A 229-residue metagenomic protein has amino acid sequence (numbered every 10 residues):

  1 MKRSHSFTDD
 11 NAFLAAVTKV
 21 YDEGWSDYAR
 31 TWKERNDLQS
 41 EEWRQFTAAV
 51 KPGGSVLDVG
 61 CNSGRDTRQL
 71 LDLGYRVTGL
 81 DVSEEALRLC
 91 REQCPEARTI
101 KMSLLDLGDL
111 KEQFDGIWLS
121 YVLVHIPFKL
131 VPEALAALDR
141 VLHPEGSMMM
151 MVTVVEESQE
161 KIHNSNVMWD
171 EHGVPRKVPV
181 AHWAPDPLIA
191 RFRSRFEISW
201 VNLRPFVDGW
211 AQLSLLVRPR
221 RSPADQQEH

Functional and structural regions predicted by a protein language model:
M1-G54, N62-G108, L130-E133, A137 (+1 more regions): Class I (Rossmann-like) S-adenosyl-L-methionine-dependent methyltransferase catalytic domain, capturing the SAM-binding
V59: Conserved beta-strand/loop positions that form the S-adenosyl-L-methionine
K111: S-adenosylmethionine/decaboxylated-SAM
F114-D115: Local beta-strand N-terminus motif with an aromatic residue
W118: A conserved beta-strand element that flanks and buttresses the S-adenosyl-L-methionine
Y121-H125: Short catalytic micro-motifs in class I SAM-dependent methyltransferases
I126-F128, L142-H143: Helix-to-beta-strand junctions that scaffold the AdoMet/dcAdoMet cofactor pocket in Class I SAM-dependent enzymes
